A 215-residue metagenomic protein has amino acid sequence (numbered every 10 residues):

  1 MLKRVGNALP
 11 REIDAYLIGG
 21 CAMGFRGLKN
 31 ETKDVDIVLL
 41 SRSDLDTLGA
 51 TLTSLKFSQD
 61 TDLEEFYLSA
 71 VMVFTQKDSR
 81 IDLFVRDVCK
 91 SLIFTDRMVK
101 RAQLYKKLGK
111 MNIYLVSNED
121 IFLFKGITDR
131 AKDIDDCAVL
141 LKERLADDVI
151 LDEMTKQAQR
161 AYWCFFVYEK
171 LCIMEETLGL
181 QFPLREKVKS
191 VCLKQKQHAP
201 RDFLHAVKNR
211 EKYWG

Functional and structural regions predicted by a protein language model:
M1-G215: Compositionally biased terminal segments of proteins
